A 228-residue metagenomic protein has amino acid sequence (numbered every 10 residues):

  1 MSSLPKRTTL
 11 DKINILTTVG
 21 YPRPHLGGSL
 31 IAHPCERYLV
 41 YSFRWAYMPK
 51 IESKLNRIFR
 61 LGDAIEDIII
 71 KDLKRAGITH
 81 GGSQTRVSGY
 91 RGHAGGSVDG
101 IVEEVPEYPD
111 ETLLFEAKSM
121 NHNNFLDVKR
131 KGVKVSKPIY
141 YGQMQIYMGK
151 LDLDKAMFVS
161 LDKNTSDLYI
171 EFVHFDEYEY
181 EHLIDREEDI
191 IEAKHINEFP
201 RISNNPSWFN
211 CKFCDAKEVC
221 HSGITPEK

Functional and structural regions predicted by a protein language model:
M1-I68, A76, S207-N210: Charged, glycine-rich intrinsically disordered N-terminal tails and low-complexity linkers that flank
S2-S3, S53, G96, I224-K228: Cys/His-rich finger/ribbon microdomains and the adjacent scaffold used for macromolecule binding/structural
C35, I69, L73, G96-K131 (+1 more regions): Conserved catalytic cores of phosphodiester-cleaving nucleases, focusing on short active-site segments
R44-A46, K118-N123, L161-T165: Short connector loops/turns at beta-strand edges and beta->alpha or beta->beta junctions
L55, K129-V135: Short glycine-enriched, charge-decorated loop/helix-capping segments at active-site entrances that position
L73-G81: Short secondary-structure junctions
Q84-R91: Short, solvent-exposed loop/turn elements at beta->coil junctions and helix N-caps that rim active or binding pockets
K134-K137, Y141, I146-K228: Metal-dependent nuclease catalytic regions and adjoining charged, substrate-binding loops involved in nucleic-acid end
